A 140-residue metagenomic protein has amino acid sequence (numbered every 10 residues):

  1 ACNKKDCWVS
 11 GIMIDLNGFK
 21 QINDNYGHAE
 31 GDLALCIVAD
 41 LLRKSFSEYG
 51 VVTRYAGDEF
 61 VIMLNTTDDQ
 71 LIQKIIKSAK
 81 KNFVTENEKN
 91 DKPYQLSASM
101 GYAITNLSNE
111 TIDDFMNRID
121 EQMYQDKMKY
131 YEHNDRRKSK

Functional and structural regions predicted by a protein language model:
N3-S10, N17-S47, T53-G57, V61-I62 (+3 more regions): Conserved long alpha-helical elements within nucleotide-processing catalytic cores of c-di-GMP signaling and class III
M63-N65, A103: Short hydrophobic/aromatic beta-strand micro-patches that form the beta-sheet surface supporting nucleotide- or nucleic
T66-T67, L107: Hydrophobic/aromatic docking surface of two-component receiver
Q73-K77, V84, E88-D91, T105-N134 (+1 more regions): Catalytic-core segments of nucleotide cyclases and related cyclic-nucleotide turnover enzymes
Y94-S99: PAS and PAS-like sensory/regulatory domains
